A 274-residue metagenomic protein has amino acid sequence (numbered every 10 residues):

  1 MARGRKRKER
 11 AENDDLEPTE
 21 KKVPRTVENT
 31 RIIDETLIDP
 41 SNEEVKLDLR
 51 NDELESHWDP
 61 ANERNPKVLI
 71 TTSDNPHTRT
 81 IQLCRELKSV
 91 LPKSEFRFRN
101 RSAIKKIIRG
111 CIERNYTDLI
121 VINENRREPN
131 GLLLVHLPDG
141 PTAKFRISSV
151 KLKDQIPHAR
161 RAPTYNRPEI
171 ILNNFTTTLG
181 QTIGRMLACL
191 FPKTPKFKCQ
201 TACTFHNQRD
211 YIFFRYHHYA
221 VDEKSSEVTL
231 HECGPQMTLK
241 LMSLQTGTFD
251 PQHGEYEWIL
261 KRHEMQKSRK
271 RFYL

Functional and structural regions predicted by a protein language model:
M1-L274: Phospho-regulatory, Ser/Thr- and acidic-rich intrinsically disordered linkers and terminal tails that flank modular
